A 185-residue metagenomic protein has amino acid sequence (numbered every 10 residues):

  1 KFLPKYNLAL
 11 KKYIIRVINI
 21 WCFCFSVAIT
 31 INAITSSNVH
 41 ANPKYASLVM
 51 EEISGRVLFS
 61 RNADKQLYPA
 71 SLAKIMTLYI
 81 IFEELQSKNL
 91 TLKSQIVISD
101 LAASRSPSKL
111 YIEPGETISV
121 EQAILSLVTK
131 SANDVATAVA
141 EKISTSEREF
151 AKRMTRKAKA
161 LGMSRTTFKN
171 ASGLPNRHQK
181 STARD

Functional and structural regions predicted by a protein language model:
K1-I15: N-terminal secretory signal peptides that target proteins for export/translocation
K1-K5, W21, N176: Short intrinsically disordered, low-complexity coil segments enriched in acidic
V17-A33: Bacterial N-terminal signal peptides
A33-R184: Active-site-adjacent loops and short helices of periplasmic peptidoglycan-processing enzymes
